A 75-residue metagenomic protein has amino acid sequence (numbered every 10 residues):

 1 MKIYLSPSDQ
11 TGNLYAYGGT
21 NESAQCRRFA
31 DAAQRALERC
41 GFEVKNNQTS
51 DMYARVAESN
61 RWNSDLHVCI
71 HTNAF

Functional and structural regions predicted by a protein language model:
M1-V56, W62-S64: Active-site histidine-acidic residue metal-binding/catalytic motifs, centered on HxH/HExxH-like signatures
D9-T11, T72-F75: Short glycine-rich anion-binding loops that position phosphate/pyrophosphate groups of nucleotides and phosphorylated
